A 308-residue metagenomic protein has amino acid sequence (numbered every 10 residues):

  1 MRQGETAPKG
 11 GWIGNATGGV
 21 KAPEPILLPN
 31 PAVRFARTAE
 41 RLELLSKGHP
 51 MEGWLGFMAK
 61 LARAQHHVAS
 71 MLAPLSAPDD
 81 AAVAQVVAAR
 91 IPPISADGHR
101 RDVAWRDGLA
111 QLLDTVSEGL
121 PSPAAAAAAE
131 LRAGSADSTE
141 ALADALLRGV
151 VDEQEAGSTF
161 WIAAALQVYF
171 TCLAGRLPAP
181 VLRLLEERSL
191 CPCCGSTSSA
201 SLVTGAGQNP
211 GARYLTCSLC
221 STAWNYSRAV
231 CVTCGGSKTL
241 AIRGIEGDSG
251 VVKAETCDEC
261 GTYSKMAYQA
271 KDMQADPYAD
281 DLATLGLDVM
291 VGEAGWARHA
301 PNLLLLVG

Functional and structural regions predicted by a protein language model:
M1-A88, E259, Y263, A267-G308: Charged, low-complexity interaction segments
W12-N15, G19, P31, P93 (+8 more regions): Residue-level signal for well-ordered alpha-helical segments
K21-P178: N-terminal alpha-helical interaction blocks
R132-A136, G157-A165, S198-G205, A294 (+2 more regions): Short N-terminal helix-initiation segments at or just after the protein's N-terminus
A174-M290: Cys/His-clustered metal-coordination modules, chiefly Zn-binding fingers
